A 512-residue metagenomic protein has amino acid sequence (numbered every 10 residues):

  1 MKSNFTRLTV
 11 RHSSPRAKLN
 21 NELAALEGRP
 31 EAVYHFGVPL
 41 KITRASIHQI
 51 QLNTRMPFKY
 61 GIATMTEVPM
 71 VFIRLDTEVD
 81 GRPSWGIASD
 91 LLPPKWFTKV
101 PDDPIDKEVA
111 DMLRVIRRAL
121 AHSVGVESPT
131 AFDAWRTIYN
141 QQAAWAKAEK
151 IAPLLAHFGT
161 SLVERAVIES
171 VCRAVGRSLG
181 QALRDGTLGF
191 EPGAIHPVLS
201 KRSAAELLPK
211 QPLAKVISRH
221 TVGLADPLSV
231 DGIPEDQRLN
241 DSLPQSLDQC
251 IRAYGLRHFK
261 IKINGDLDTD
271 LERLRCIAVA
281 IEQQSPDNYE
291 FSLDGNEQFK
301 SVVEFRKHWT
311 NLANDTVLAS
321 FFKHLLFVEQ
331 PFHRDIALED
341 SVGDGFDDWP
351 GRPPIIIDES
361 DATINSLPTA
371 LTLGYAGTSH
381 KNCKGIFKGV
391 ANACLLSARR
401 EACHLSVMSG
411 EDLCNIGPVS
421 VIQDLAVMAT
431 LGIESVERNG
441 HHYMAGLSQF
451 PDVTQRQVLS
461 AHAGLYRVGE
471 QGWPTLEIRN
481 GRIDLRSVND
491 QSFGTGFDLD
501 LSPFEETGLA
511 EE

Functional and structural regions predicted by a protein language model:
V10-R11, R16-A17, G28-V33: Short, low-complexity intrinsically disordered segments enriched in A/P/G/S/L with frequent Arg, especially at protein
V33-R74: Short, Gly/Pro- and small/polar-rich lid/capping loops
P69-V79, I87-D90: Short beta-strand elements
I73, G81, G176, V328 (+1 more regions): Conserved, mostly hydrophobic/aromatic
S84-Q181, D185-G186: Metal- or metallocofactor-binding catalytic centers and their adjacent structured scaffolds across diverse enzyme
K147-H308, F322-R334: Active-site-facing alpha/beta catalytic cores
K260-V419: Catalytic core of soluble alpha/beta enzymes
A402-S406, G410-E512: Flexible C-terminal active-site loop/helix
